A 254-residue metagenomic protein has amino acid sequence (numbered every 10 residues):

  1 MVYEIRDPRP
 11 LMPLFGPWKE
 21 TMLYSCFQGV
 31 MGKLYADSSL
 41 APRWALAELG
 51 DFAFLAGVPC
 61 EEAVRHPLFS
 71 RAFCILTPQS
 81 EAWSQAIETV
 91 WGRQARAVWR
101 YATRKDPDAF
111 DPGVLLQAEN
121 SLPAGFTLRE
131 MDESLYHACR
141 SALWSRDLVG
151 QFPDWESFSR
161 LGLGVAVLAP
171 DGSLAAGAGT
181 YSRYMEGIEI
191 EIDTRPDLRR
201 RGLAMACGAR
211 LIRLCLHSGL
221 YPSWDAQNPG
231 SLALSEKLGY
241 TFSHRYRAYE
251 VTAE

Functional and structural regions predicted by a protein language model:
M1-E20, A109-S157: Short amphipathic alpha-helix that is part of the acyltransferase structural core
Q28-E48, G162-A178: Conserved beta-hairpin
M31-C139, Y249-E250: Acyl-donor-binding surface of acyltransferase catalytic domains
E61-R65, I190, R200-L214, A233 (+1 more regions): Conserved acetyl-CoA-binding loop-helix of GNAT-fold acetyltransferases
S84-Q94, M205, Q227-R245: Conserved active-site alpha-helix within GNAT-family acetyltransferase domains
K105, F110, G230, K237-E254: Terminal substrate-recognition subdomain of acyl/acetyltransferases
D154-G187, E191-R195: A conserved beta-strand-loop-helix scaffold within acyl/acetyltransferase catalytic domains
I192, P222-D225: Conserved hydrophobic beta-strand within the GNAT/NAT acetyltransferase core sheet that lines the active-site cleft
